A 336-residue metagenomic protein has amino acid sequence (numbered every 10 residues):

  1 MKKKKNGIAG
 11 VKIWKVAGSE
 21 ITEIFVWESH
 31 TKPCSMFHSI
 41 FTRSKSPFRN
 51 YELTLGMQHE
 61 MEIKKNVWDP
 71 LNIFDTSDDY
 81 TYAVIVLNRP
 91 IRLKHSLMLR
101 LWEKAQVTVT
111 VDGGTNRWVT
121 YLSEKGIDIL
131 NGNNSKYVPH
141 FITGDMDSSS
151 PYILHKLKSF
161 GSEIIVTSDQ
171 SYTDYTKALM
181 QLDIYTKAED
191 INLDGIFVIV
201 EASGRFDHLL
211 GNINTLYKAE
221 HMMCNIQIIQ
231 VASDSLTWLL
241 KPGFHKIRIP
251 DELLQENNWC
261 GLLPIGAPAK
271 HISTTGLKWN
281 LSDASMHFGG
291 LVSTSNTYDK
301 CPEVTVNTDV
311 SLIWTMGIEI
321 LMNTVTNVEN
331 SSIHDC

Functional and structural regions predicted by a protein language model:
K2-S35: Membrane-interface amphipathic segments in extracytoplasmic regions
F37-T81, C301-C336: SAM-dependent methyltransferases
T54-F160: N-terminal beta-strand-loop-alpha-helix module at the start of alpha/beta ligand-binding or catalytic domains
K94-H95, R117, Y172-A178, R205-G211: Short glycine/serine/threonine-rich phosphate/pyrophosphate-binding segments that cradle anionic phosphate groups
K156-A188: Short phosphate-binding loop-to-helix
G195-R248: Anionic-ligand-binding alpha/beta catalytic cores of soluble enzymes and soluble regulatory domains that recognize
L240-C336: Long, charged alpha-helical interface segments
